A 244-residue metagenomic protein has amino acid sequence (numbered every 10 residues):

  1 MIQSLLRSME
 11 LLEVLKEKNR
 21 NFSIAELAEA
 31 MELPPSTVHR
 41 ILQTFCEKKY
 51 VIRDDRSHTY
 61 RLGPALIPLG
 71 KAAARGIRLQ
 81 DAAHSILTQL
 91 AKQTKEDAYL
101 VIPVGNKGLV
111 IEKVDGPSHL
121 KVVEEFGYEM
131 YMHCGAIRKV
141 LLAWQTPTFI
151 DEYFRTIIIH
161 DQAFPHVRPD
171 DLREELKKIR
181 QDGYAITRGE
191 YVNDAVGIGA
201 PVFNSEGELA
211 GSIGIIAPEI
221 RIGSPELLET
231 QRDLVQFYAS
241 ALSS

Functional and structural regions predicted by a protein language model:
M1-G76, D81, S240, S244: N-terminal helix-turn-helix
I2-L5, I24, T59, G63 (+9 more regions): Short, structured helix-loop boundary elements
K16, R138, L142, T146 (+1 more regions): Short amphipathic alpha-helical signal-transduction/dimerization elements
S57-T156: Amphipathic alpha-helical effector-binding/dimerization core of metabolite-sensing transcriptional regulators
A82-L90, F154-G199, S244: Short, basic/aromatic recognition patches
P169, E175, N193-D194, A210-S244: Juxtadomain coupling helices with adjacent low-complexity linkers
V202-S205: Sensor-regulatory modules in signal-transduction proteins
